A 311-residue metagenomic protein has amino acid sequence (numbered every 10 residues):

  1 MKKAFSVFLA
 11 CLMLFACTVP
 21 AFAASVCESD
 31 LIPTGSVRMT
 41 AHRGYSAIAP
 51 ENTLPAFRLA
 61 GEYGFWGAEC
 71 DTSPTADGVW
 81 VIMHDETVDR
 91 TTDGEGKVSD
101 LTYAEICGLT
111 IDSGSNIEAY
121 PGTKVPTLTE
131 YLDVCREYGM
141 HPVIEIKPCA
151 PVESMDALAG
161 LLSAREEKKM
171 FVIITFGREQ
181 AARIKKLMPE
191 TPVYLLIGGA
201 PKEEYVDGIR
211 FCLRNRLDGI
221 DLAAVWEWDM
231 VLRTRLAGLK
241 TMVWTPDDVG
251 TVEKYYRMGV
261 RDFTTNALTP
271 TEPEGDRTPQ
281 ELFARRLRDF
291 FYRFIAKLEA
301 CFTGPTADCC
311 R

Functional and structural regions predicted by a protein language model:
M1-F8: Positively charged n-region of N-terminal signal peptides that target proteins for export
S6, V19-R311: Phosphate-group recognition and catalysis centered on beta-loop-alpha active-site segments
L9, M13-C17: Hydrophobic core
